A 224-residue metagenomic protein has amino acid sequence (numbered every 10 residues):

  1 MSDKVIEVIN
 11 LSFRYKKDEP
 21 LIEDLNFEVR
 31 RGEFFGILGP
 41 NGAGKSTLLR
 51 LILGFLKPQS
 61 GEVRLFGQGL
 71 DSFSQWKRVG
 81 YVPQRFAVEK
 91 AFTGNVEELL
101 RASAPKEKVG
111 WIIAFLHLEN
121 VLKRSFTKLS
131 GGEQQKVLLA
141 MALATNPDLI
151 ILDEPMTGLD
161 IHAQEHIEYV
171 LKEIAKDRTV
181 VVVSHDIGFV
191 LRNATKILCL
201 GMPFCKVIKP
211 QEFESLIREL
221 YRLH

Functional and structural regions predicted by a protein language model:
L38-P40: The feature captures the beta-strand-to-loop junction immediately N-terminal to the Walker
L53: Helix-to-loop junction immediately C-terminal to a conserved catalytic motif
G61-Q75: Conserved ABC transporter NBD signature motif
E107-K123: Conserved ABC ATPase "signature" region
S125-L129: Conserved ABC ATPase signature
I150-E154: Catalytic Walker B motif of ABC-type/P-loop ATPase nucleotide-binding domains
L200-H224: Conserved beta-strand-loop-alpha-helix hinge in the C-terminal portion of ABC ATPase nucleotide-binding domains
